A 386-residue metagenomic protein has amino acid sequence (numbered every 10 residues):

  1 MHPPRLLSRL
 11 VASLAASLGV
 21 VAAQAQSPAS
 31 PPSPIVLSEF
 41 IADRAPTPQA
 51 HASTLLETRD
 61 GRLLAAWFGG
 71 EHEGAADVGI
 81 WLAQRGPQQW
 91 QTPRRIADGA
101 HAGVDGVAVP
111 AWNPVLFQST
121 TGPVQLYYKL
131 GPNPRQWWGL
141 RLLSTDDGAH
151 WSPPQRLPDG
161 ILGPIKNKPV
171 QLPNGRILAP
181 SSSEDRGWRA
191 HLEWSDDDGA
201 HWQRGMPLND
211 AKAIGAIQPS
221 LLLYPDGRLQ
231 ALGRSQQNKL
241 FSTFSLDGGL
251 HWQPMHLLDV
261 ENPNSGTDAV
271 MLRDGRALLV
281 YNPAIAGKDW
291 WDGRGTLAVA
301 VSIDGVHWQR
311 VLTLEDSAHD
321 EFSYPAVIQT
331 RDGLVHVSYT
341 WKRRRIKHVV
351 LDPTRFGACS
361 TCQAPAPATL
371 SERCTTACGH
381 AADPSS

Functional and structural regions predicted by a protein language model:
M1-L6: N-terminal secretory signal peptides that target proteins for export/translocation
R9-G19: Bacterial N-terminal signal peptides
V21-Q24: Sec/Tat signal peptide C-region and signal peptidase I cleavage site
Q26-S386: Asp-box/BNR beta-propeller blade signature and adjacent active/binding-site loops in extracellular glycan-interacting
